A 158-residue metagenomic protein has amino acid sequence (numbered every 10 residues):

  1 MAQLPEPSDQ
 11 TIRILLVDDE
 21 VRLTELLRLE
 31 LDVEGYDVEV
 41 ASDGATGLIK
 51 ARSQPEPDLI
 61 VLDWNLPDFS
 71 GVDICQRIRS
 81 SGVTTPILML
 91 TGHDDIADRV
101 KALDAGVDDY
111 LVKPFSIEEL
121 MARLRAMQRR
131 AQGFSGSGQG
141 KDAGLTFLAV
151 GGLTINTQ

Functional and structural regions predicted by a protein language model:
Q10-L15, A126-Q158: Short, Lys/Arg-enriched segments at the junction into DNA-binding effector domains of transcriptional regulators
T24, P67, D95, K113: The feature encodes the CheY-like receiver
E25-V33: Charged docking surfaces used in two-component/phosphorelay signaling
V40-L59: Acidic, metal-coordinating helix/loop segments flanking the phosphotransfer/catalytic sites of two-component signaling
R52-P55, R77-T84, A105: Conserved phosphotransfer cores of two-component systems
D63, T91: Active-site residues of response regulator receiver
